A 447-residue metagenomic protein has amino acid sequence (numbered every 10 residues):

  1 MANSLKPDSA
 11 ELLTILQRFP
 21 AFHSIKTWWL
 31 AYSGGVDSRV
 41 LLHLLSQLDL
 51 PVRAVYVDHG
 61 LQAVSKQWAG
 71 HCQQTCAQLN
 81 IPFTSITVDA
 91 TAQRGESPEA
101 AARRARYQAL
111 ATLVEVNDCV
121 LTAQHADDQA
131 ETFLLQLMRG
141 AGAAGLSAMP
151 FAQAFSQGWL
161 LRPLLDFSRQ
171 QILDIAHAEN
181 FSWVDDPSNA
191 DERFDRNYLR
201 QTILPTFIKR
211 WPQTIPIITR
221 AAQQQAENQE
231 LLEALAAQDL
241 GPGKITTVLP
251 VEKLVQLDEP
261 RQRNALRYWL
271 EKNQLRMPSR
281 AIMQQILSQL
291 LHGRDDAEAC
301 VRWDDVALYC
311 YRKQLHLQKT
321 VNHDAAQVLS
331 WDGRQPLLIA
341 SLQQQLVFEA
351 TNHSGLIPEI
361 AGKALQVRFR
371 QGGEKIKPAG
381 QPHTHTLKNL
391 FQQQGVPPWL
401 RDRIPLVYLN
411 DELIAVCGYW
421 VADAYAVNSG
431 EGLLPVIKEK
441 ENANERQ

Functional and structural regions predicted by a protein language model:
A2-G34, R53, H59, V88-A92 (+3 more regions): AMP-forming adenylation/ATP pyrophosphatase catalytic core
A2-P205, A234: Core alpha/beta nucleotide-donor-binding catalytic domains of modification enzymes
W68, A109, W211, Y268-W269 (+1 more regions): Tryptophan-centric aromatic hotspots in well-structured domains and transmembrane helices
L137, L164, F207, W269-N273 (+1 more regions): Generic structural signal for hydrophobic core residues of well-folded globular domains
G140, E179, T206-R210, N228 (+1 more regions): Change "in soluble alpha/beta enzymes" to "in soluble alpha/beta proteins
N189-R196, I218-A226: Internal, active-site/partner-interface "lid" segment
Q201-T202, T206-I218: Conserved anion/nucleotide-ligand pocket segment
